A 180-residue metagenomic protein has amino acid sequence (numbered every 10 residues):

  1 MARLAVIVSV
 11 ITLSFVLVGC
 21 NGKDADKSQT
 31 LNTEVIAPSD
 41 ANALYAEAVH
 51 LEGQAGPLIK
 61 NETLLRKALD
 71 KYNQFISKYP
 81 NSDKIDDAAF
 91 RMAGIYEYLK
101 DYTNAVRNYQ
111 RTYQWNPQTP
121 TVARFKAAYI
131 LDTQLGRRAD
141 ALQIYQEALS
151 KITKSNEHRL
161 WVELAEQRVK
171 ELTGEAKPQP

Functional and structural regions predicted by a protein language model:
M1-V8: Bacterial N-terminal signal peptides that target proteins for export
A2, L17-P180: Acidic, polar-rich low-complexity tracts and alpha-helical solenoid repeat scaffolds
V8-V16: Bacterial N-terminal signal peptides
